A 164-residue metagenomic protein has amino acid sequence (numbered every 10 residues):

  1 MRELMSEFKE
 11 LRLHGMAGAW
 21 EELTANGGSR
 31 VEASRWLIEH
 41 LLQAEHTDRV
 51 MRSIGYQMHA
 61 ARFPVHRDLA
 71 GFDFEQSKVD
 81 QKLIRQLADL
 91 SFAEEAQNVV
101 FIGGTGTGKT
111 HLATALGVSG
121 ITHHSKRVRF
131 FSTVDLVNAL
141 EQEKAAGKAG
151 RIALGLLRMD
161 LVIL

Functional and structural regions predicted by a protein language model:
M1-E7: Extended, charged alpha-helical coiled-coil/arm scaffolds that mediate oligomerization and mechanical coupling in large
S6, A19-N26, A70, Q97-G103: Short hinge/gating elements
K9-P64: Interdomain "pre-motor" coupling segment immediately N-terminal to P-loop NTPase/helicase cores
L23-G27, E75, E143: Alpha-helix C-capping/helix-to-loop hinge sites
S53, Q81-R158: Conserved P-loop
R67-A88: N-terminal pre-Walker A segment at the start of P-loop NTPase domains
D160-L164: Conserved AAA+/SF3 P-loop NTPase catalytic/coupling segment centered on the Walker-B
